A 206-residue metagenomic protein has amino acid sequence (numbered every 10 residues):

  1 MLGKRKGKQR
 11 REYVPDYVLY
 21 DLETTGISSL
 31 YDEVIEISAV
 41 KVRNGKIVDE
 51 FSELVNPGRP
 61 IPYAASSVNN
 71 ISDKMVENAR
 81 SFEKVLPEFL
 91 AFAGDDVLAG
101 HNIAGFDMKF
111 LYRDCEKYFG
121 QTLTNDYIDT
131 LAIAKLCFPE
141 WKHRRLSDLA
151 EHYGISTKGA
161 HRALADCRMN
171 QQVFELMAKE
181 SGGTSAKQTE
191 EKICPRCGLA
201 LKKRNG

Functional and structural regions predicted by a protein language model:
M1-E12, H152, Q172-G206: Acidic two-metal-ion nuclease catalytic site recognized across multiple nuclease folds, prominently DnaQ/RNase D-T
L2-N125, P139-H161: Conserved non-catalytic scaffold segment of RNase H-like nuclease domains
T24-T25, T130, N170: Ser/Thr-centric signal marking residues that sit in or immediately flank functional binding/regulatory motifs
A93-D95, K117-Q121, D129, F174-E180 (+1 more regions): Short alpha-helix boundary/capping motifs
C115, C137, C167, C194-C197: Generic recognition of cysteine residues
T124-K135: A short, structured active-site edge motif that brings together acidic residues
R162-L176: Acidic, divalent-metal-coordinating active-site segment for phosphoryl/phosphodiester hydrolysis, typified by short
